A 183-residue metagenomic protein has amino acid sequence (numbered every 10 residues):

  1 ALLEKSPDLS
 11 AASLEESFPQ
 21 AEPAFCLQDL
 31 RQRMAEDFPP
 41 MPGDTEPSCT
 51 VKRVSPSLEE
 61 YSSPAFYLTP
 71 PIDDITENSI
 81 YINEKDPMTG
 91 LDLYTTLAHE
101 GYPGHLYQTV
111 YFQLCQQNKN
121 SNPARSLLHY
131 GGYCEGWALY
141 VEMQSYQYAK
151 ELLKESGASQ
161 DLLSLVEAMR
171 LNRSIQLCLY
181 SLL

Functional and structural regions predicted by a protein language model:
A1-L183: N-terminal maturation segment of proteins
